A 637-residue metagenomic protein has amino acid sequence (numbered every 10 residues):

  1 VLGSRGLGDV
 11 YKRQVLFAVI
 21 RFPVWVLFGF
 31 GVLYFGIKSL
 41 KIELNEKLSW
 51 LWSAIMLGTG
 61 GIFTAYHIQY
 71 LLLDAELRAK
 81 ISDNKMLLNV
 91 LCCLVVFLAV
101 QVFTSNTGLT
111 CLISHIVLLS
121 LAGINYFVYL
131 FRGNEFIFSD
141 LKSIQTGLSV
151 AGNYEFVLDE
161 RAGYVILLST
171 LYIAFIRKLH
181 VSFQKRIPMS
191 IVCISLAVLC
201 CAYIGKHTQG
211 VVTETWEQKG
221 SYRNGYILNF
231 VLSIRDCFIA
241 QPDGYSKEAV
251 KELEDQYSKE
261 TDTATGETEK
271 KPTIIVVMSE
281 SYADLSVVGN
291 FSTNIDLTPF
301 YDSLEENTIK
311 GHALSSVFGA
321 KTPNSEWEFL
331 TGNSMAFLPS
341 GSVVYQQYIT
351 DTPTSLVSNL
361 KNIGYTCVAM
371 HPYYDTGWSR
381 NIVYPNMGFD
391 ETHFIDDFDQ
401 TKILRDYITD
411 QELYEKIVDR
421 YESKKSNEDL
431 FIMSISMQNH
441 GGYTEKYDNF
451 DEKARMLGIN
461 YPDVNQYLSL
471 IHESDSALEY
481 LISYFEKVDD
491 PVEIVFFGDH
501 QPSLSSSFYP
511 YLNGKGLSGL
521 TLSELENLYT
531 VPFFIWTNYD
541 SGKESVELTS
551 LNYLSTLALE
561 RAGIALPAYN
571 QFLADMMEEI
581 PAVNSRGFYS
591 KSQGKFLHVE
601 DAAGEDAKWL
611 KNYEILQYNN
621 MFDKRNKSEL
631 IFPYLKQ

Functional and structural regions predicted by a protein language model:
V1-Q14: Single conserved hydrophobic/aromatic residue that forms the stacking wall/gate of nucleotide- or nucleobase-binding
K12-S221: Transmembrane and membrane-interface helices of multi-pass, inner-membrane envelope-modifying transferases
F127, F131-D140, D159, D243-K247 (+4 more regions): A diffuse structural propensity rather than consistent per-protein peaks
L141-I144, N224-I227, V231, K247 (+3 more regions): Alpha-helix initiation and N-capping motif
I204-V276: Membrane-interface segments at or immediately adjacent to transmembrane helices that form the boundary between
S258-T268, S279, D284-Q637: Solvent-exposed soluble domains appended to multi-pass membrane proteins
